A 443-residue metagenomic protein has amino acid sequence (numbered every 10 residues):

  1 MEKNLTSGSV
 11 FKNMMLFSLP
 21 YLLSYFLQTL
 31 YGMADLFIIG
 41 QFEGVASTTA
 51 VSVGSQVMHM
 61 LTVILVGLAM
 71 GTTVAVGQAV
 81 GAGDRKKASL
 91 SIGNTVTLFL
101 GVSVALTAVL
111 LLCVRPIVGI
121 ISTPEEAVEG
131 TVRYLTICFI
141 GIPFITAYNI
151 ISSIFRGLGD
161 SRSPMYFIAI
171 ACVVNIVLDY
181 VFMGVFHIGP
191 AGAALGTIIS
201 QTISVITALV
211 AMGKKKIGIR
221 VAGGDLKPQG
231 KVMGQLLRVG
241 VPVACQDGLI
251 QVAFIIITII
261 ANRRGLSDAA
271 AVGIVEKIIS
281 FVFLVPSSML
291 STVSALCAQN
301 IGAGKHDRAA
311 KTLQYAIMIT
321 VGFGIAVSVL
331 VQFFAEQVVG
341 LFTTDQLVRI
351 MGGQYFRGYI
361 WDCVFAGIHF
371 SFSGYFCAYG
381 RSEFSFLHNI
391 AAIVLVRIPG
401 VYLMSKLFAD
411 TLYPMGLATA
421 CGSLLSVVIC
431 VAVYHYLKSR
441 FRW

Functional and structural regions predicted by a protein language model:
M1-S18, V76-G141, V185-V241, C297-D362 (+1 more regions): Short alpha-helical transmembrane segments in multi-pass integral membrane proteins
S7, F11-L30, A34, V57-I64 (+8 more regions): Residue-level signal for short hydrophobic patches within transmembrane helices of multi-pass membrane transporters
L16-D35, I137, A171, S200-S204 (+4 more regions): Transmembrane helical elements of multi-pass membrane transporters/channels
L23, L27, Y31, L61 (+14 more regions): Residue-level hotspots within pore-lining transmembrane alpha-helices of multi-pass secondary transporters
L30-T49, V118-E125, V181-I188, G248-F281 (+3 more regions): Helix-terminus/linker motif at the lipid-water interface of multi-pass membrane proteins
M33-L36, A108, P116, I150-I154 (+9 more regions): Alpha-helical transmembrane segments of multipass membrane proteins
T48-A108, I145-P164, T258, A271-A335 (+1 more regions): Small-residue-rich hydrophobic transmembrane alpha-helices
C138-R156, P164-C172, A193-I206, S287-L290 (+3 more regions): Short runs within selected transmembrane alpha-helices of multi-pass transporters and secretion channels
